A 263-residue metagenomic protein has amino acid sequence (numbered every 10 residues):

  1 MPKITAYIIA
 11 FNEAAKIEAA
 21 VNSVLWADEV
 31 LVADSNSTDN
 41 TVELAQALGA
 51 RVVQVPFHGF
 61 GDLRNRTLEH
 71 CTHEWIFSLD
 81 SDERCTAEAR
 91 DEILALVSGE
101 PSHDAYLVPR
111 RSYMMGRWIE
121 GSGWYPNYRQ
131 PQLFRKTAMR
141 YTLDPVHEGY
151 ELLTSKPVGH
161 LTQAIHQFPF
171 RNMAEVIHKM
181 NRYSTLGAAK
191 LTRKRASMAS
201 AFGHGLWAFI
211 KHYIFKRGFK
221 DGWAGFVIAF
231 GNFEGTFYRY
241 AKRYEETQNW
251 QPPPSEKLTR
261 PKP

Functional and structural regions predicted by a protein language model:
K3-T5: Cell-envelope/extracellular polymer assembly enzymes that use nucleotide-activated donors
Y7-E29: Short, well-formed alpha-helical segments that are part of the catalytic scaffolds of diverse glycosyltransferases
E18, D39-L48, E88-A89: Acidic helix N-cap motif at the loop->helix transition within catalytic regions of sugar-transfer enzymes
S23, D34-L44, D80: A conserved acidic beta->alpha catalytic loop
W26, A47-G49, R129, T154: Short, structured coil segments at secondary-structure junctions
V42-H70: Conserved donor nucleotide-binding strand/loop of the catalytic core
D62-L68, F77-L79, T86-W250, K257 (+1 more regions): Catalytic-site signature of metal-activated, phosphate-bearing donor transferases, centered on the GT-A/GT-A-like
